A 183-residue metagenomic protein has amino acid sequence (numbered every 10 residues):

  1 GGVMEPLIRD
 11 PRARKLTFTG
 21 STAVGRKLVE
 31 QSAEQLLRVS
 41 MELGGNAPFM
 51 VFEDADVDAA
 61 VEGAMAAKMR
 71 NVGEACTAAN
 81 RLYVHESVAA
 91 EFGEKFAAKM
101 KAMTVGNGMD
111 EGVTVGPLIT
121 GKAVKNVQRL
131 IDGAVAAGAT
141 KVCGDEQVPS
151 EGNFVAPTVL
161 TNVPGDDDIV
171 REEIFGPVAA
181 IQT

Functional and structural regions predicted by a protein language model:
G1-R14, G121: A structured beta-alpha segment of the ubiquitous adenosine-cofactor-binding alpha/beta core
K15, S21-G165, T183: ALDH superfamily catalytic-core signature
V170: Short, solvent-exposed loop/beta-turn-alpha elements that line the ligand-binding surface or hinge of extracytoplasmic
E173-I174: Short, surface-exposed loop/turn microsegments at beta-strand edges and helix-strand junctions
P177: Glycine-rich nucleotide-phosphate-binding loops and adjacent flexible coil segments
